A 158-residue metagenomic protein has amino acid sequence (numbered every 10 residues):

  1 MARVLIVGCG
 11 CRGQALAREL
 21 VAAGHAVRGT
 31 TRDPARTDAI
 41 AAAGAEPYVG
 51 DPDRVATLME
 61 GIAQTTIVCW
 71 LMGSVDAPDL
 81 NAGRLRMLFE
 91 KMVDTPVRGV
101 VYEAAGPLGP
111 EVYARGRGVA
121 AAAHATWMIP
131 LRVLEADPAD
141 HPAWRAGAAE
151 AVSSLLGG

Functional and structural regions predicted by a protein language model:
R3, A26-V27, R98-G99: Residues at the starts of beta-strands that form the adenosine-phosphate
V4-C9: Conserved N-terminal Rossmann-fold NAD(P)-binding element of oxidoreductases
G13-Q14: N-terminal Rossmann-fold NAD(P) dinucleotide-binding loop
L20: Aromatic pocket-lining residues of Rossmann-like dinucleotide-binding sites
H25, A45, V97, I129: Short phosphate-binding/catalytic loops that engage adenosine nucleotides
G29, A35-R86, K91: NAD(P)H-binding glycine-rich loop region in Rossmannoid oxidoreductase-like domains and their noncatalytic homologs
R86-T126, R132-A136: Conserved Rossmann-fold NAD(P)-dependent oxidoreductase catalytic core, especially the SDR/UDP-sugar
P138-G158: Glycine-rich phosphate/pyrophosphate-binding loop and the adjoining helix
